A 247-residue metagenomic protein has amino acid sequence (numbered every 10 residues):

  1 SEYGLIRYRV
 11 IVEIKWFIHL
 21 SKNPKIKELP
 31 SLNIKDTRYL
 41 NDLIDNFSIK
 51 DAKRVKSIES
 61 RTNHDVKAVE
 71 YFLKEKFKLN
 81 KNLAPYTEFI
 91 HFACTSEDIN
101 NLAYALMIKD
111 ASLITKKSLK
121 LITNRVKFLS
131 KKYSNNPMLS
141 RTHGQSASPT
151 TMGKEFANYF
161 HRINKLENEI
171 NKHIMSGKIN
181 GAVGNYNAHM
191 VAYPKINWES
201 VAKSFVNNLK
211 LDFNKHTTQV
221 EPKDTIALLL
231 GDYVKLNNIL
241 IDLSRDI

Functional and structural regions predicted by a protein language model:
S1-H189, Y193-S204, F213: A helix-coil-helix interface module used to build multimeric assemblies and to scaffold catalytic/cofactor sites
A202-L230: Amphipathic alpha-helical coiled-coil scaffold segments and their short linker/junction regions
P222-I247: A conserved active-site cap/scaffold subdomain adjacent to cofactor or substrate pockets
